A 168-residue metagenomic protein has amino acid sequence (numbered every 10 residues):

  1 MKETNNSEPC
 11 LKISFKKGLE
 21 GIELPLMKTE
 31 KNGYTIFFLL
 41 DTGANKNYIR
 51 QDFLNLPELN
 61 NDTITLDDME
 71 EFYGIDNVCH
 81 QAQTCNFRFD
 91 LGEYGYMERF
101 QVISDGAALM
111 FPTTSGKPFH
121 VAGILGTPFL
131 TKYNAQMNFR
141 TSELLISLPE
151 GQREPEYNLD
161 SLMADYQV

Functional and structural regions predicted by a protein language model:
M1-V168: Pepsin/retropepsin-fold aspartyl endopeptidases
